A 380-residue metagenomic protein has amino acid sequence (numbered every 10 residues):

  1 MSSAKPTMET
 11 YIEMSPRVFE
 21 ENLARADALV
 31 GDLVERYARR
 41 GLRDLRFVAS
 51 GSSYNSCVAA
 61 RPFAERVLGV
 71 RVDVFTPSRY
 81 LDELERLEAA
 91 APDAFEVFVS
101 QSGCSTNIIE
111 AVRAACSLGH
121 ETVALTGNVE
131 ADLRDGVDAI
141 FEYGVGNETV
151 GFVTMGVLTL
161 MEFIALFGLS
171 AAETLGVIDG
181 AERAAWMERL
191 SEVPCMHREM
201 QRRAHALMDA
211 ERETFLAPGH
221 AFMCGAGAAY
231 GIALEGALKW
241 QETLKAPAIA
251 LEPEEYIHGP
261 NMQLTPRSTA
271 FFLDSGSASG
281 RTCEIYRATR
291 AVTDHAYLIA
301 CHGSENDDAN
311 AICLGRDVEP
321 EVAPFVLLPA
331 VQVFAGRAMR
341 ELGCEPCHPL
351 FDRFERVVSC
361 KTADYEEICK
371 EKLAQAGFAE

Functional and structural regions predicted by a protein language model:
A4-R43, A139-F141, N147-M155, T159-S268 (+1 more regions): Active-site phosphate/pyrophosphate-binding segments
G31, A38-R189, A226, N261-M262 (+2 more regions): Glycine-rich phosphate-binding loops that contact phosphosugars or nucleotide phosphates
G315-P346: Internal helix-turn-beta structural module
